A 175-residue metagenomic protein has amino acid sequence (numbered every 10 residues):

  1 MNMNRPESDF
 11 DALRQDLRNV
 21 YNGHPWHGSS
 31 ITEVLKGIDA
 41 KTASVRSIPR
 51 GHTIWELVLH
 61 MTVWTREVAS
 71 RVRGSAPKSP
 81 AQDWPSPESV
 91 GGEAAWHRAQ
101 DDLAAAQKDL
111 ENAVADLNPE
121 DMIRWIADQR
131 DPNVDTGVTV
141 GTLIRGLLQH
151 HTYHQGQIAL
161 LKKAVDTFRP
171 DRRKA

Functional and structural regions predicted by a protein language model:
N4-R14, R18-G28, T32-L35, A40-S86 (+1 more regions): Short, contiguous alpha-helical
E88-A127, G141-Q149: Acidic/histidine-rich alpha-helical segments that form the ligand environment of transition-metal centers
